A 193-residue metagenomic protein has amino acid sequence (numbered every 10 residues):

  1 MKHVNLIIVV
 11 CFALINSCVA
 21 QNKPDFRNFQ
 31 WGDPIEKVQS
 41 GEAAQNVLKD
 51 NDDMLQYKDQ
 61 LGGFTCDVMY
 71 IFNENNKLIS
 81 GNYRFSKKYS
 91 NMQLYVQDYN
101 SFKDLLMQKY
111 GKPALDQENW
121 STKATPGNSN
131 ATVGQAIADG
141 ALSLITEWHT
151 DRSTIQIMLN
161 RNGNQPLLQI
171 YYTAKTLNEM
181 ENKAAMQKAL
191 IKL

Functional and structural regions predicted by a protein language model:
V4-I15: Sec-dependent N-terminal signal peptides
I15-Q21: Sec/Tat signal peptide C-region and signal peptidase I cleavage site
Q21-M54, K87-L193: Non-cytosolic coordination micro-motifs
Q56-K58: Short, solvent-exposed loop/turn elements at beta->coil junctions and helix N-caps that rim active or binding pockets
L61-L105: Mid-chain, structured segments of secreted extracytoplasmic proteins
